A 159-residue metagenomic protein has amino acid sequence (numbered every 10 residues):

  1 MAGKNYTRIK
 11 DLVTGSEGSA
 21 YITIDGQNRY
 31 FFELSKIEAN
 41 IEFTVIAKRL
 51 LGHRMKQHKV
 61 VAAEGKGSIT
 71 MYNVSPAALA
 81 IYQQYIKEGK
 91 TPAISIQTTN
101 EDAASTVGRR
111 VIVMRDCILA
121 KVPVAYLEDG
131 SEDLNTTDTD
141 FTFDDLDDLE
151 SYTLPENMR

Functional and structural regions predicted by a protein language model:
M1, A104, M158-R159: Charged, amphipathic alpha-helical segments and their flanking helix caps
A2-I81, D116-D140, D148: Solvent-exposed edge beta-strands and adjacent loop segments that serve as assembly or binding interfaces
Y82-R115: Short, acidic/charged, Gly/Pro-enriched secondary-structure junctions
I96-T98, K121, S151: Short hydrophobic/aromatic-rich beta-strand segments that constitute the beta-sheet cores of beta-sandwich/beta-barrel
E150-R159: Short acidic DE-rich linear segments
